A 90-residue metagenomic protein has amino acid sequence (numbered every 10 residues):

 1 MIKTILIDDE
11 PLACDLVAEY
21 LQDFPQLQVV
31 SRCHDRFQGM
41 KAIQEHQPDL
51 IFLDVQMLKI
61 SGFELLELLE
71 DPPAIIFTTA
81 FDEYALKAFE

Functional and structural regions predicted by a protein language model:
M1-K3: Non-catalytic signal-transmission and effector/linker regions of two-component phosphorelay proteins
I7-D8, C33, I51, T78: Conserved sequence signature across two-component system core domains
A13, Q22, L58: The feature encodes the CheY-like receiver
C14-D15, A85: Charged phosphotransfer/docking patches of two-component systems
E19-F24, A42: Alpha-helical interaction/dimerization surfaces of two-component signaling modules
F24-V30: A generic structural motif
V30-G39: Conserved Asp/Asn-Gly motif in the active-site loop of CheY-like receiver
M40-E90: CheY-like receiver
